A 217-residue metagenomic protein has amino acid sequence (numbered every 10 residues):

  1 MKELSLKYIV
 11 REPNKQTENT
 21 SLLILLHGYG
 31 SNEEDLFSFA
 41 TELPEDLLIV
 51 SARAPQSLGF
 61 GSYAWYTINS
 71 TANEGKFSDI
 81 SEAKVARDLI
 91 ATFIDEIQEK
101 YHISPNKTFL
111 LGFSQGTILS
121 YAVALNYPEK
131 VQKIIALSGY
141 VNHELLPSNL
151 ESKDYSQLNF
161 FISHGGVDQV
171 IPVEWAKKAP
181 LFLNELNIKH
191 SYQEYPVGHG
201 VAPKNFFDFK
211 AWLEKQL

Functional and structural regions predicted by a protein language model:
L6-I103: Serine-hydrolase catalytic machinery in alpha/beta-hydrolase-like enzymes
H27-Y29, L111-F113, G165: Conserved alpha/beta-hydrolase "nucleophile elbow" surrounding the catalytic nucleophile
F37-F39, S148, P172-F182: Short alpha-helix in the alpha/beta-hydrolase fold that links the catalytic acid
H102-G112: Alpha/beta-hydrolase fold nucleophile elbow
G112-G116, S120: Gly/Ala-rich beta-loop-alpha elbow adjacent to hydrolase catalytic centers
E129-V141: A conserved short beta-strand
F161, E174-L217: C-terminal catalytic histidine-bearing segment of alpha/beta-hydrolase fold enzymes
F161-H164, D168: Short beta-strand/loop motif that positions the catalytic acidic residue of the alpha/beta-hydrolase fold
